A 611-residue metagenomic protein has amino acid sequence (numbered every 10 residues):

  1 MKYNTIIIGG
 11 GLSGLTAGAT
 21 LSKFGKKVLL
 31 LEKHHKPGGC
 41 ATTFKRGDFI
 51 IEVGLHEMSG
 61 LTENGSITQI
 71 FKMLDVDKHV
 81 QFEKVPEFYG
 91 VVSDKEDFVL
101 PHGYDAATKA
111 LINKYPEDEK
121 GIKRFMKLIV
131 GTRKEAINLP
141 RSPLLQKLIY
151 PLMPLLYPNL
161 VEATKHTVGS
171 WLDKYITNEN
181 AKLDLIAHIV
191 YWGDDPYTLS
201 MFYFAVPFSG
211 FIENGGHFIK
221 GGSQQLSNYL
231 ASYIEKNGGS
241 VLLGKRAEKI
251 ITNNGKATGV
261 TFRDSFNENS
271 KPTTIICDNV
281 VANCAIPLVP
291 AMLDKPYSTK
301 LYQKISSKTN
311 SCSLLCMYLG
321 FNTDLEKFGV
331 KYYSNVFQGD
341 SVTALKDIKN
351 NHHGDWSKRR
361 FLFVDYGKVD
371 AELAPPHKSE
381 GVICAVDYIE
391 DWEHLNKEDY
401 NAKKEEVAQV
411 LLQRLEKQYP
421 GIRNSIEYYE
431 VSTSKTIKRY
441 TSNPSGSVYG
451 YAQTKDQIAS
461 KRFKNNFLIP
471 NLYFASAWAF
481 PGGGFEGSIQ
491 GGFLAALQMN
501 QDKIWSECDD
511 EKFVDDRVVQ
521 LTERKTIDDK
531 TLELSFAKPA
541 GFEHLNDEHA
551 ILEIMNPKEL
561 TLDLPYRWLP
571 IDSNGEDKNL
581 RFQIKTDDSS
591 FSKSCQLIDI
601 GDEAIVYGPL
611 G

Functional and structural regions predicted by a protein language model:
K2-K134, Q453: N-terminal glycine-rich phosphate/pyrophosphate-binding loop and immediately adjacent elements
L55, A477-M499: A conserved FAD-binding loop/helix module that cradles the flavin
D94-L199: Rossmann-like flavin
N178, K182-W192, S357-V364, K417 (+1 more regions): A glycine-rich dinucleotide-binding beta-alpha-beta segment and adjacent secondary-structure elements that constitute
F208-N267: Helical element adjacent to the flavin cofactor pocket in flavoenzyme catalytic cores
E248-A374: Mid-domain catalytic core of redox enzymes that form a hydrophobic substrate pocket/lid adjacent to a catalytic redox
D324-S432: C-terminal segments that line or cap access tunnels to active or ligand-binding sites in enzymes and enzyme-associated
D516-D602: Ferredoxin-reductase
